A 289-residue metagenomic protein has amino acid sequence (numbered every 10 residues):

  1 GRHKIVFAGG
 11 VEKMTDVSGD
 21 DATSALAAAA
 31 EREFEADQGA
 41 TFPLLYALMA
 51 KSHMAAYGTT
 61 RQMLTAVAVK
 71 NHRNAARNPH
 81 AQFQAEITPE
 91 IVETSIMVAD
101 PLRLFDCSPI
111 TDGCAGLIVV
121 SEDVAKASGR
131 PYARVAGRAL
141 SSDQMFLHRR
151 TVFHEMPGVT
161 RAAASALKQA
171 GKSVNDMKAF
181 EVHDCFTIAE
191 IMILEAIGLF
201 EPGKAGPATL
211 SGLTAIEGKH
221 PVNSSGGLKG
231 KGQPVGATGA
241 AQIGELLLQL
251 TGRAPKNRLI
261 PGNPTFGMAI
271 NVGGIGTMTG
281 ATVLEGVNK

Functional and structural regions predicted by a protein language model:
R2-K4, M177, I243, P264: Short, high-confidence coil segments that cap the C-terminus of an alpha-helix and link into the following beta-strand
I5-Y57: Flexible glycine-/small-residue-enriched beta->alpha junction loops that bind anionic phosphate/pyrophosphate groups
D20-E31, D123-V124, A196-G203, G286-K289: A glycine- and small-aliphatic-rich helix-loop capping segment at beta-alpha/alpha-beta transitions that lines
R32, T65-A66, M97-S165, L213-S225 (+2 more regions): Condensing-enzyme catalytic core mediating Claisen C-C bond formation in acyl metabolism
A40-P89: N-terminal leader/propeptide and maturation segments of large enzyme subunits in energy/redox metabolism and hydrolases
Y46-A50, S121, M156-A170, E245-G252: Short, well-ordered amphipathic alpha-helical segments that serve as non-catalytic structural scaffolds within diverse
L147-V152, D184-P207, G218, P234-A237 (+1 more regions): Short glycine/threonine-rich loop-to-helix capping motif typified by GTGT followed within a few residues by an Asp-Pro
F153-T160, A164-T187, I191, A196 (+1 more regions): Extended C-terminal subregions enriched in glycine
